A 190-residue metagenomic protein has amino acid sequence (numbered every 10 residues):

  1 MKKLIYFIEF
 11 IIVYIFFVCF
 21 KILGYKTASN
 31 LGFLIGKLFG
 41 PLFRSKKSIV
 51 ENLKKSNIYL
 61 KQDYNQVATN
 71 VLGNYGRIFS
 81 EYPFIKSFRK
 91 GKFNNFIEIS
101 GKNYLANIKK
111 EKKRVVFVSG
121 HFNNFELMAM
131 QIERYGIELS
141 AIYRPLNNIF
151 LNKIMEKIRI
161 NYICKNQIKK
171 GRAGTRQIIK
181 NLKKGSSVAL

Functional and structural regions predicted by a protein language model:
M1-S119, I154-I158: Membrane-anchoring hydrophobic helices of lipid-metabolizing enzymes
K86-L190: Soluble catalytic domains of membrane acyltransferases
